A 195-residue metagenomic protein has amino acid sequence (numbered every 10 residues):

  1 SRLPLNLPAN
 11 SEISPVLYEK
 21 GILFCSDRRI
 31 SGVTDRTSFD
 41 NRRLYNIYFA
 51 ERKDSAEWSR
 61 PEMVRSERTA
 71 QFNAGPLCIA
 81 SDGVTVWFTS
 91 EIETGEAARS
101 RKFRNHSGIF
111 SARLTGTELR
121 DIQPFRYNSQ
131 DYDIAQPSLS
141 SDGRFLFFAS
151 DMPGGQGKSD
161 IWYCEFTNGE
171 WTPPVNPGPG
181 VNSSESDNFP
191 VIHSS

Functional and structural regions predicted by a protein language model:
S1-S195: Short, conserved micro-motifs composed of acidic
